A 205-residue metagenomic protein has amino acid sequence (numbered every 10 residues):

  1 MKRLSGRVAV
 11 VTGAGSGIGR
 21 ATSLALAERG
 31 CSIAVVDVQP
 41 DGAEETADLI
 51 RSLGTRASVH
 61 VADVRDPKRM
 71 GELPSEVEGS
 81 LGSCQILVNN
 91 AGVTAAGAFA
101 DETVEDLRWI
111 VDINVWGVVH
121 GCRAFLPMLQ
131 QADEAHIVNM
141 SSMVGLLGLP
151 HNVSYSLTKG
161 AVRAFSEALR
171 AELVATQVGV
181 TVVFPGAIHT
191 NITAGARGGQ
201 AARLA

Functional and structural regions predicted by a protein language model:
V8, G15-S16: Conserved glycine-rich cofactor-binding loop
P40-D41, V61-E72, V104: The beta1-alpha1 cofactor-binding region of Rossmann-like NAD(H)/NADP(H)-dependent oxidoreductases
A98-F99, T103-R108: Substrate-binding pocket helix/loop in short-chain dehydrogenase/reductase
F99-A100, L147-V153: Active-site loop immediately N-terminal to the catalytic Tyr-X3-Lys motif of short-chain dehydrogenase/reductase
C122, T158: Active-site helix of classical SDR
S142: Residue(s) in the substrate-gating loop at a strand-loop-helix junction that position the organic substrate next
V174-A205: SDR active-site lid
